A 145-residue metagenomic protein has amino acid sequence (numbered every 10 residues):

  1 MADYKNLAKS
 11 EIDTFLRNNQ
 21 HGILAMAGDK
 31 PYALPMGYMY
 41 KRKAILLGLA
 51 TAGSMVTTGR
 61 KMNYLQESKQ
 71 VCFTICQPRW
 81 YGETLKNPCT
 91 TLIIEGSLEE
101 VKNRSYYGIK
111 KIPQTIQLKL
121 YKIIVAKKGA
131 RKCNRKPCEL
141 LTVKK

Functional and structural regions predicted by a protein language model:
M1-N18: N-terminal leader/targeting segments and the immediate start of mature chains
A2-N6, P78, G82-K145: Charged, gly/pro-rich active-site loop segments
I12, T57-K61, S105: Amphipathic alpha-helical interface surfaces
T14-G28, Q70-I75: A short, Trp-centered hydrophobic/proline-enriched beta-strand micro-motif
Q20, L34, K43-I45, E67-V71 (+2 more regions): A generic structural signal for short beta-strands and their flanking turns/coil linkers
M39-Y81: A short mixed-secondary-structure module that forms the rim of ligand-binding clefts
